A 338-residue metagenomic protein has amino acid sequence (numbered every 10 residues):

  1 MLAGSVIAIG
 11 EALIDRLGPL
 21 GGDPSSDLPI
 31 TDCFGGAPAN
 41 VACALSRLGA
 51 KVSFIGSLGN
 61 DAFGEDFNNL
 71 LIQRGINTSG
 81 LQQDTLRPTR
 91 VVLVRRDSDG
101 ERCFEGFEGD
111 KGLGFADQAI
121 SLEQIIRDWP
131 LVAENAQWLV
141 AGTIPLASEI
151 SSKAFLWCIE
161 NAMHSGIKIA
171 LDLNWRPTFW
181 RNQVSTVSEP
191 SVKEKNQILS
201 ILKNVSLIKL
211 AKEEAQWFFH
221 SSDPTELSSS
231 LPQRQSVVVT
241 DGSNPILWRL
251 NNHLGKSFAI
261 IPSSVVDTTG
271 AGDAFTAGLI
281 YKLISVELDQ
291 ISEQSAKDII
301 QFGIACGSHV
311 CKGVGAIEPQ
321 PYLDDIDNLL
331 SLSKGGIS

Functional and structural regions predicted by a protein language model:
M1-I7, E160-H164, S222-S338: Conserved phosphate-binding/catalytic region of the ribokinase-like
M1-N77, F104, I337-S338: Glycine-rich phosphate/adenosyl-contacting loop at the front of the ribokinase-like
A12, A37, I144, L173 (+1 more regions): Active-site metal-binding loops of divalent metal-dependent hydrolases
I14, G18, N60, W175 (+4 more regions): Short, glycine/acidic-enriched loop or turn micro-motifs at the edges of active sites
K51-T143, D327-S338: Conserved N-terminal subdomain of the carbohydrate kinase-like
G80, S206-L207, S236: Well-ordered beta-strand positions
L131-V132, S200-I201, S230: Structural alpha-helical scaffold elements that stabilize or flank donor/cofactor-binding regions in carbohydrate
W138-E226, N244-P245: Conserved beta-alpha-beta core of the PfkB/ribokinase-like small-molecule kinase fold
